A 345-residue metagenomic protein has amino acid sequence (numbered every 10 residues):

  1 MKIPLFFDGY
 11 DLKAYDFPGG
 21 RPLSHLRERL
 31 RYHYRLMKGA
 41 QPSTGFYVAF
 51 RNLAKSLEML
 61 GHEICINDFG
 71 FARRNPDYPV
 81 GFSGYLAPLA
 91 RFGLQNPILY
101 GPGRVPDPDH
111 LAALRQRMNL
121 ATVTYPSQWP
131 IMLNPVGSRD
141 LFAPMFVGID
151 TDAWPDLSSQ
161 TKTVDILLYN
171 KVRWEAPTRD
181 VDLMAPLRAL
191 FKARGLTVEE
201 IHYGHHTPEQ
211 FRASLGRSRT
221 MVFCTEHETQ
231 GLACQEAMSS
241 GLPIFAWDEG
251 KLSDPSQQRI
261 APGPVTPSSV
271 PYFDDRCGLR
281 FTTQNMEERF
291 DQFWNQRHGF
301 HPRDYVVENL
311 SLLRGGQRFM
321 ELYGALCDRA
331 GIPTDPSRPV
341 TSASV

Functional and structural regions predicted by a protein language model:
M1-Y85, L313, Q317-L322, A330-R338 (+1 more regions): N-terminal pre-catalytic "stem/leader" segment of glycosyltransferase-like enzymes
A40, V136, V147-P208: Conserved catalytic-core segment of nucleotide-activated headgroup transferases in glycan assembly
V48-T122, Q128-P130: Extended catalytic core of nucleotide-activated donor transferases of GT-like folds
A121-M132, S138-W154: Donor nucleotide-sugar binding/catalytic pocket of nucleotide-sugar-dependent glycosyltransferases
S214-S218: Short alpha-helical donor nucleotide-sugar binding micro-motif in glycosyltransferases
M221-V222: A short hydrophobic beta-strand element within the catalytic core of glycosyltransferases that build diverse glycans
E226: Aromatic "clamp/platform" in nucleotide-sugar-dependent glycosyltransferases that forms part of the donor/acceptor
Q230-N309: Catalytic binding pocket for nucleotide-activated donors in carbohydrate/polymer assembly enzymes
